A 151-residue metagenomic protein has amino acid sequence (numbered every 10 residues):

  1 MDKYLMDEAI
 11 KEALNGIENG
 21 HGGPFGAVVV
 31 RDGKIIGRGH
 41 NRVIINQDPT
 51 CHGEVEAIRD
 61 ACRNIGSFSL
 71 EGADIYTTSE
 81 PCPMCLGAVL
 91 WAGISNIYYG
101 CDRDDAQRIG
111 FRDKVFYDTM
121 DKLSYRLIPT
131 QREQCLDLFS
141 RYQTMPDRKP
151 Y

Functional and structural regions predicted by a protein language model:
M1-E18, P81, A88-Y151: Zinc-dependent deaminase
H21-F25, E71: Short, basic and Ser/Thr-rich N-terminal targeting/leader segments
P24-G33: Short beta-strand scaffold segments in enzyme catalytic cores
I36-V43: Short beta->alpha transition motifs characteristic of CBS
Q47-A88: Helix-adjacent hinge/juxtasegments
